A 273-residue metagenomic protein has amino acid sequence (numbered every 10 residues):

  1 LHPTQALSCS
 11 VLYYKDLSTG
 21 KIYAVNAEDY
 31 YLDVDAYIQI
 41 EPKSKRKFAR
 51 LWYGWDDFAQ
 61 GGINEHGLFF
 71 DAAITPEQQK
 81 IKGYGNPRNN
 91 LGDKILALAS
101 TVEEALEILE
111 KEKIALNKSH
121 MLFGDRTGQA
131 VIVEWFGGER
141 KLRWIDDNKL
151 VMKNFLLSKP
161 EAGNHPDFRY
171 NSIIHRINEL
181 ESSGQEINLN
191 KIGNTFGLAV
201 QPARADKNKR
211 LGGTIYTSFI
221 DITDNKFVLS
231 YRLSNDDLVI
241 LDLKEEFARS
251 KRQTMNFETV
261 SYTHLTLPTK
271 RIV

Functional and structural regions predicted by a protein language model:
L7-R88, K111, A115-L116: A contiguous strand-loop segment
C9-K15, H120-D125, A130-I132, T217-I220: Short beta-strand scaffold segments in enzyme catalytic cores
Y31-R46, D146-S158, S234-Y262: A short, surface-exposed interaction/processing loop segment used at functional sites
G83-E112: Compact, glycine/acidic-enriched structural inserts
R126, V131-L150: Extended amphipathic alpha-helical segments with heptad-repeat/coiled-coil character used for oligomerization, fusion
I145-K207, L211-T214: Flexible, glycine-rich surface segments
T263-T269: Conserved small/polar residues in nucleotide/adenosyl-binding loops
